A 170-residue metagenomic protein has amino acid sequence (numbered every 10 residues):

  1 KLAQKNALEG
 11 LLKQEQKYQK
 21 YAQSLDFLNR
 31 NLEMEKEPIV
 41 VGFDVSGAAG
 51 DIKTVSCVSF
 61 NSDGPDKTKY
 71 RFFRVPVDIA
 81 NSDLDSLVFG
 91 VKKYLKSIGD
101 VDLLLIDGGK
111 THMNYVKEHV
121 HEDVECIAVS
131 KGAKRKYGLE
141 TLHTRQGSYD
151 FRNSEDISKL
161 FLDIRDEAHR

Functional and structural regions predicted by a protein language model:
K1-R170: Acidic, glycine-enriched active-site microenvironments
